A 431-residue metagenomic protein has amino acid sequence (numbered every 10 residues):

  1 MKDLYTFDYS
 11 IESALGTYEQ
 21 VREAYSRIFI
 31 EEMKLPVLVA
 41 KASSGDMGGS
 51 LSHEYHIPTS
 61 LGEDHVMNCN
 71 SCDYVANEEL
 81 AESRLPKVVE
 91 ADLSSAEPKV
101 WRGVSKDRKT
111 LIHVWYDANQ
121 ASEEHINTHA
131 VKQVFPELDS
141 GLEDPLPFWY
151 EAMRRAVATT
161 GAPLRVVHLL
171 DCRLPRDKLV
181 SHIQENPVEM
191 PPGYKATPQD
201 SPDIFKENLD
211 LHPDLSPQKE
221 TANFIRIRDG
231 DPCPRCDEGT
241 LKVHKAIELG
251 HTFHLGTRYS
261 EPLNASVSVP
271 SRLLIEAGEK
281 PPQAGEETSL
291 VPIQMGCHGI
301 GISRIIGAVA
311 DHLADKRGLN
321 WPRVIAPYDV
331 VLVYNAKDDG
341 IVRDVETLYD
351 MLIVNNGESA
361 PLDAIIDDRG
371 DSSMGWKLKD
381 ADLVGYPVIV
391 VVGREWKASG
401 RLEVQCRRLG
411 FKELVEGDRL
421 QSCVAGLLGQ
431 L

Functional and structural regions predicted by a protein language model:
M1-L431: NTP/phosphate- and nucleic-acid-binding module
